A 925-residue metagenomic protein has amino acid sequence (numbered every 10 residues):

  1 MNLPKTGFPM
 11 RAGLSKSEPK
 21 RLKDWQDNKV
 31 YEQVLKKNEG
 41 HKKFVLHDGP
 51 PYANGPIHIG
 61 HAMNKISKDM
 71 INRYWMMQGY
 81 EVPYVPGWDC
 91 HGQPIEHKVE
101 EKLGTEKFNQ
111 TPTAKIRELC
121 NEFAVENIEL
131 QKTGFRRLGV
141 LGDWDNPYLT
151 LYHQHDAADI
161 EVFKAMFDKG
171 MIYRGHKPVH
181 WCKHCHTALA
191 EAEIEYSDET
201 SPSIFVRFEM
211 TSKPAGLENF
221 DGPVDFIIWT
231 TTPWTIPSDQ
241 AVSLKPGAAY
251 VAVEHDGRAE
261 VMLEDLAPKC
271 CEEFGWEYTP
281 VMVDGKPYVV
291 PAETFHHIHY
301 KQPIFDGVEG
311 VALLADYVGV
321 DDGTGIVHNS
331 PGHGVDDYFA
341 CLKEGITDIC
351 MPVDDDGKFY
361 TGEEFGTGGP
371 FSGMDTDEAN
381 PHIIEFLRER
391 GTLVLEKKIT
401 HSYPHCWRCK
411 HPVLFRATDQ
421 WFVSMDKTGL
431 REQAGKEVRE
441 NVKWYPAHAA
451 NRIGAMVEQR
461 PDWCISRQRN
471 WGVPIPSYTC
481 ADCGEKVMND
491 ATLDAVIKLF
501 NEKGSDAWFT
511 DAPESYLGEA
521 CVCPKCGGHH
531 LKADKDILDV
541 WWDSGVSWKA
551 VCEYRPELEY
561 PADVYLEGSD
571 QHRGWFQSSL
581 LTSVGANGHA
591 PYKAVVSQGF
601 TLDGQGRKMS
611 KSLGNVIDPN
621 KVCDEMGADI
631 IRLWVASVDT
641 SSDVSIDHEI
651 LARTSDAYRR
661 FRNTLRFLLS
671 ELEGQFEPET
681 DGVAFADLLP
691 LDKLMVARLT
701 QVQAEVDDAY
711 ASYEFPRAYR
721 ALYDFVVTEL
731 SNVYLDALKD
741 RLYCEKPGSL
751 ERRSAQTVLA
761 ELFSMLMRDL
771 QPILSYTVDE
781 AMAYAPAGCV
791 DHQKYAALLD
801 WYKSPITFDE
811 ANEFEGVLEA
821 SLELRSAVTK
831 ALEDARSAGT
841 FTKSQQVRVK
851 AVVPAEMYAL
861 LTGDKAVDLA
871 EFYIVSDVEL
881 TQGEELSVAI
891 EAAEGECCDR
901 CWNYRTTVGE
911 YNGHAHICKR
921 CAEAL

Functional and structural regions predicted by a protein language model:
M1-R258, S330-K343, D348-E363, R390-E432 (+8 more regions): N-terminal, positively charged nucleic-acid-binding surface of large information/translation enzymes
G60-N72, G79, W88-D89, H155-A158 (+9 more regions): Structured ligand/cofactor/substrate-binding pocket environments in proteins
D89, V179, K183, L189-E195 (+7 more regions): Acidic, turn-prone loop/beta-hairpin segments
F135, A158, W463, D656-L669 (+2 more regions): Core structural elements
V179, Y403, S477, A520 (+2 more regions): Residues immediately within or flanking Cys/His clusters that coordinate Zn2+ in small zinc-binding modules
C182, C406, C480, C523-C526 (+2 more regions): Short cysteine-rich clusters marking metal-coordination/redox-active sites
H186, Q468, G484, G527 (+2 more regions): Cys/His-coordinated zinc-binding microdomains
V311-L313, E884-I917: C-terminal accessory/binding modules appended to enzymatic or scaffolding proteins
